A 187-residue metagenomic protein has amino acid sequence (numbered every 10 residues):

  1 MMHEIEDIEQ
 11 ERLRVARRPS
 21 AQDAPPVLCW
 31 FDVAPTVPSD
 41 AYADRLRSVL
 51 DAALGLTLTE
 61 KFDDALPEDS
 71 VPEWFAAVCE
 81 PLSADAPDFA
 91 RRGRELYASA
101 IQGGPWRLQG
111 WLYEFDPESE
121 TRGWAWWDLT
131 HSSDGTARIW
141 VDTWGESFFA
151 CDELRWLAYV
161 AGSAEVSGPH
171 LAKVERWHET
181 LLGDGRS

Functional and structural regions predicted by a protein language model:
M1-S187: Structured alpha/beta or helical-core interaction and ligand-binding surfaces enriched in interleaved
